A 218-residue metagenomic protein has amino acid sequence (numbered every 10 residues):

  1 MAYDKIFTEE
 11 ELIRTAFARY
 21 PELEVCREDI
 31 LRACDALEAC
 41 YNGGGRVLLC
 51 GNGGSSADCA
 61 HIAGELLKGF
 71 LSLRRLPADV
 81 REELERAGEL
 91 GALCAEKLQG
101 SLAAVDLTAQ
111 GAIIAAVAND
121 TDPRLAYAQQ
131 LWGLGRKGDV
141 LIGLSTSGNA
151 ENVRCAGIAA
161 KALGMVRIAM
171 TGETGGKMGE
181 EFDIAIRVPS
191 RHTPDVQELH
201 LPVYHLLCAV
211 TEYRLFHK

Functional and structural regions predicted by a protein language model:
M1-V25: Generic N-terminal amphipathic, Lys/Arg-enriched alpha-helix
E22-G43, E82: A short, well-structured juxtamembrane/interface segment
A39-L134: Glycine-rich, small/polar surface segments that engage phosphate groups of diverse ligands
G45-C50, K137-G148: A short, small-residue-rich loop immediately preceding and capping a beta-strand
S56-A60, R124, N149-A156, M178: Short glycine/serine/threonine-rich phosphate/pyrophosphate-binding segments that cradle anionic phosphate groups
G133, P194-K218: A charged, well-structured terminal subsegment
S145, T171, I186-P194: Short beta->alpha connector loops at strand-helix junctions that form conserved, small/polar/Pro-enriched
A169-F182: Short, glycine/polar-rich helix-capping loops at beta-to-alpha or helix-loop-helix junctions that flank or form
